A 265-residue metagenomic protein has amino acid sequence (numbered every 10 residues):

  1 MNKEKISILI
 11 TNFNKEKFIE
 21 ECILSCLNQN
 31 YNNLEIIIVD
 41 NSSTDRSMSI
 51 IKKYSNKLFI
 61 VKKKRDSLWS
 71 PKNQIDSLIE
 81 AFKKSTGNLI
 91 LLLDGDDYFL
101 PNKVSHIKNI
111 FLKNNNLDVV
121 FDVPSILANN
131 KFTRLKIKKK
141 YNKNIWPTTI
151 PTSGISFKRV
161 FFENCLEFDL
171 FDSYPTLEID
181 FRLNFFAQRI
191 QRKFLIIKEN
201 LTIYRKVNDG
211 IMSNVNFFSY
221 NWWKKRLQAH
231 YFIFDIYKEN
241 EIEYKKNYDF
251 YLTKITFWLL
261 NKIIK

Functional and structural regions predicted by a protein language model:
M1-S25: N-proximal low-complexity "stem/linker" segments adjacent to membrane-targeting elements
L24-N33: Short, acidic, metal-binding catalytic loop of nucleotide-sugar glycosyltransferases
D40-S49, R65, D94: A conserved acidic beta->alpha catalytic loop
R46, D97-I110: Acidic donor-binding/catalytic loop of UDP-sugar-dependent glycosyltransferases, especially processive GT2
K63-F82, V104-L166, V215, F234 (+1 more regions): Flexible acidic/His/Gly-enriched loops in nucleotide-sugar-dependent glycosyltransferase catalytic domains
I90: Short aromatic/hydrophobic "clamp" motif used to bind/position activated sugar donors
D94-Y98, V123: The conserved acidic donor/metal-binding loop of glycosyltransferases
D122, K140-F217: Conserved nucleotide-sugar donor-binding catalytic segment
